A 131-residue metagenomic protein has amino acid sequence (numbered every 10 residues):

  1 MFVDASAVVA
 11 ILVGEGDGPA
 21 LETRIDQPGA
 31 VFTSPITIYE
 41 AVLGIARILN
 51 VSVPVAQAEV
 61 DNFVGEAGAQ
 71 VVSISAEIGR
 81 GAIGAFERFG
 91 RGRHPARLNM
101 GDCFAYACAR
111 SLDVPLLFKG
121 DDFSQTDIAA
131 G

Functional and structural regions predicted by a protein language model:
M1-T37, I48-N62: Short, well-structured N-terminal submotif of metal-dependent ribonuclease cores
I11-L12, G44, T126: Residues that scaffold the ATP/ADP-binding catalytic core of kinase and kinase-like folds
I11-P19, R80, G84, G131: Acidic-glycine-rich active-site phosphate/pyrophosphate-binding loop
I25, G65, R110: Anion (oxyanion) recognition and catalysis
Q70-P115: Active-site neighborhoods of divalent-metal-dependent phosphate/nucleic-acid chemistry enzymes
Y106-G131: Acidic, PIN/NYN-like endoribonuclease modules and their adjacent C-terminal/linker elements
